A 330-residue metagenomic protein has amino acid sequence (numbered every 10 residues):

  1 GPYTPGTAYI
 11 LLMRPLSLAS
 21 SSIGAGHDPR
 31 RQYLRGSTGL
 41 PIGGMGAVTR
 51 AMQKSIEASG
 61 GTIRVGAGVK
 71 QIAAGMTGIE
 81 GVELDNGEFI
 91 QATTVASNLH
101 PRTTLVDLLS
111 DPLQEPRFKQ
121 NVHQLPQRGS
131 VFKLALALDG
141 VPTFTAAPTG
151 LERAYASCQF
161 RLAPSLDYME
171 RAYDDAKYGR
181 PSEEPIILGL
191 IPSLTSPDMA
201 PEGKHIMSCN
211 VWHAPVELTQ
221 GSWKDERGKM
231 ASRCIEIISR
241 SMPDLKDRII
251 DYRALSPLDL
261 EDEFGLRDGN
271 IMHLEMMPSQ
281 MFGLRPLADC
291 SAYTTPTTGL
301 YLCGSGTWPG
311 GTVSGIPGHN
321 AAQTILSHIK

Functional and structural regions predicted by a protein language model:
G1, Q53-K54, V65-Q71, A92-V95 (+1 more regions): Beta-strand segments within the central parallel beta-sheet cores of soluble alpha/beta enzyme folds
G1-S59, L266-Q280: Active-site/ligand-binding neighborhood in enzyme catalytic cores
T4, P41-V48, S97, Q124 (+3 more regions): Secondary-structure capping and boundary motifs in well-ordered enzyme cores
L40-I42, G61, K70-A200: Mid-domain catalytic core of redox enzymes that form a hydrophobic substrate pocket/lid adjacent to a catalytic redox
G46-A58, A74-T77, L84, S97 (+4 more regions): A broad, structural surface signal
G61-T62, L300: Short, conserved active-site loop motifs that form the nucleotide-linked donor/cofactor pocket
I63-E80, D251-F264: Beta-rich nucleic-acid/ligand-interaction surfaces
T143, A147-K330: Conserved flavin/dinucleotide-binding core of flavoenzymes
